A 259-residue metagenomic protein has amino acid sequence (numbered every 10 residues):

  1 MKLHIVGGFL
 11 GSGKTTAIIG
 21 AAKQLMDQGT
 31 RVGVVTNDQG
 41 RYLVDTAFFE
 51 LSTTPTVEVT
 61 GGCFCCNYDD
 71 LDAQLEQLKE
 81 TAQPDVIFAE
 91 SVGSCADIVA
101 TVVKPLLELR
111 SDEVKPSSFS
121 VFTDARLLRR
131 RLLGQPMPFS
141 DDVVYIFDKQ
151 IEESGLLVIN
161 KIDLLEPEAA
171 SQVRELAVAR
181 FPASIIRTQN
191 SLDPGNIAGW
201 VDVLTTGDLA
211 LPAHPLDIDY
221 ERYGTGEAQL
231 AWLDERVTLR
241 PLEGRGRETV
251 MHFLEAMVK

Functional and structural regions predicted by a protein language model:
M1-A17, V201-K259: P-loop NTP-binding site
K2-G7, S12, T16-Y145: Nucleotide-state-sensitive switch-loop elements of NTP-binding domains
G8, S91, N160-K161, L239: Short glycine-centered, acidic/aromatic-flanked micro-motifs in structured strand/loop junctions that mark active-site
T30, E80-Q83, L107-S111, D124 (+4 more regions): Non-catalytic alpha-helical coupling and interface elements of nucleotide-dependent molecular machines and regulators
R41-Y42, F64, C95, L165-E166 (+2 more regions): Alpha-helix N-cap/loop-to-helix initiation residues
L71, V173, W200, T249-V250: Hydrophobic side chains in well-ordered alpha-helices
V144-E227: Canonical P-loop GTPase G-domain recognition
